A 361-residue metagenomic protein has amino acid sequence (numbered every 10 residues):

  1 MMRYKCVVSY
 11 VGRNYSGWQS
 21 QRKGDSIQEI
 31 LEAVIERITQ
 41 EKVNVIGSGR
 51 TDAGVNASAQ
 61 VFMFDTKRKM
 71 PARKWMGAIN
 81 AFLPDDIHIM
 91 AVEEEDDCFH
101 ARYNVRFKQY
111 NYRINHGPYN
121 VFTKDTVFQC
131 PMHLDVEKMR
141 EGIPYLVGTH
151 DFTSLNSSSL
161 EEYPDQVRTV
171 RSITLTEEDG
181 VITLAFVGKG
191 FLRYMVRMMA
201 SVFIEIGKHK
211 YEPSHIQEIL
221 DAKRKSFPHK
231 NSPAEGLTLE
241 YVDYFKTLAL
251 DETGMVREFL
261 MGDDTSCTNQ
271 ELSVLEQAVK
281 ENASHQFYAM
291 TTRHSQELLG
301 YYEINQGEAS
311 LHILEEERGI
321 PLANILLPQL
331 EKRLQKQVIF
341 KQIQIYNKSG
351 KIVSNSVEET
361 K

Functional and structural regions predicted by a protein language model:
M1-K246: Structured-RNA-binding interfaces characteristic of tRNA pseudouridine synthases
K23, I27, L31, E252-V256 (+1 more regions): Short N-terminal amphipathic alpha-helix/helix-capping patch enriched in small hydrophobics with frequent Ser/Thr
D52, D263-S266: N-terminal basic, amphipathic alpha-helical segments
D52, L275-E276, L327, E331: Short amphipathic alpha-helical segments
G190-L192, D263, E316: Short, surface-exposed beta-strand-loop junctions and turns on beta-sheet-rich folds
T247-L260, F287-K361: Acyl-donor (CoA/ACP) binding surface of acyl/acetyltransferases
V256-D263, E271, L275: Hydrophobic alpha-helical core bundles mediating ligand binding, dimerization, or RNAP-core interactions
C267-F287, T291-H294: Active-site rim helix/loop that mediates acceptor-substrate recognition in acyltransferases
